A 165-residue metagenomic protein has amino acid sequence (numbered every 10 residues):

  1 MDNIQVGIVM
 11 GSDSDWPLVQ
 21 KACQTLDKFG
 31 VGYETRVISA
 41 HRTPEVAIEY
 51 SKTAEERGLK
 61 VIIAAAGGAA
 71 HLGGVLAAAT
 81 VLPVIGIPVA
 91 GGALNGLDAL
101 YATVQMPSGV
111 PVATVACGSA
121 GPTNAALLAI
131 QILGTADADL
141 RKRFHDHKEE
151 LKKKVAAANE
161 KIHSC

Functional and structural regions predicted by a protein language model:
D2-Q5, F29-G32, R57-K60, T80-V84 (+2 more regions): Short coil/turn connectors at secondary-structure junctions
I4, M10-P17, K21, L97-C165: C-terminal binding/interaction regions
I4-R42: Glycine-rich phosphate/diphosphate-binding loop of Rossmann-like nucleotide-binding domains
M10, V37, A66, I87-A90 (+1 more regions): Short beta->alpha connector loops at strand-helix junctions that form conserved, small/polar/Pro-enriched
D15-Q20, T43-A47, A66-V75, L94-L97 (+1 more regions): Short glycine/serine/threonine-rich phosphate/pyrophosphate-binding segments that cradle anionic phosphate groups
K21-K28, K52, A79-V81, I130-Q131: Short, solvent-exposed amphipathic alpha-helical segments in soluble enzyme and RNA/protein-processing domains
T35-E56: N-terminal beta-loop-helix "entrance" segment that forms/cooperates in small-molecule cofactor or anionic ligand
Y50-G92: Glycine-rich phosphate-binding loop
